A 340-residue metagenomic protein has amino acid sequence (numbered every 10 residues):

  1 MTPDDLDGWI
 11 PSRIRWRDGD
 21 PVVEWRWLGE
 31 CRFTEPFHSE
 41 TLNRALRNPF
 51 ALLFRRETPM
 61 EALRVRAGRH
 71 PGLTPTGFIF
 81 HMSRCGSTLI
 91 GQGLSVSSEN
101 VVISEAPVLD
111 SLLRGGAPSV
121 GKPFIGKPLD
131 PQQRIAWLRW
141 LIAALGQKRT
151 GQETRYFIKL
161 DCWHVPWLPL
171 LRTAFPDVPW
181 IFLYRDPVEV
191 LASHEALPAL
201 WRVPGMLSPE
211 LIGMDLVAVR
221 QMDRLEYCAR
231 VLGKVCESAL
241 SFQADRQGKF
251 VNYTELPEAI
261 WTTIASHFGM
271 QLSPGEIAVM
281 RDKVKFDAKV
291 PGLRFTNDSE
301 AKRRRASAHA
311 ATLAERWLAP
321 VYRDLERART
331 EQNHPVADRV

Functional and structural regions predicted by a protein language model:
M1-G68, V217-V340: PAPS-dependent sulfotransferases, especially Golgi type II membrane carbohydrate sulfotransferases
P3-L197: PAPS-dependent sulfotransferase catalytic domain
V108-D130, Q152, C162-G275: PAPS-dependent sulfotransferase catalytic domain
